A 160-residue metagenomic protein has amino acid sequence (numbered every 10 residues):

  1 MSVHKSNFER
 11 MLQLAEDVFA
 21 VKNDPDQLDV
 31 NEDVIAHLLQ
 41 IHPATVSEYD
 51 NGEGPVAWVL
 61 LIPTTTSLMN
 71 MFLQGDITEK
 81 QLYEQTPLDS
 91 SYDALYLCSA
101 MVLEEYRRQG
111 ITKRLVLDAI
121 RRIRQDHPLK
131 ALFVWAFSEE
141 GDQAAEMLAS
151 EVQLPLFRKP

Functional and structural regions predicted by a protein language model:
M1-V56, L60-T65: Short amphipathic alpha-helix that is part of the acyltransferase structural core
A15-F19, A119-H127, A145-V152: Hydrophobic, Leu/Ile/Phe/Ala-enriched alpha-helical segments that form helix-helix packing faces
Q40-I41, D89-S90, Q125-P128: Flexible, charged surface loops at secondary-structure boundaries
L60-L95, S99: Conserved acyl-donor/pantetheine-binding loop and adjacent beta-alpha core of acyl/acetyltransferases and related
S67-M69, V152-L156: Short, surface-exposed linear segments at secondary-structure transitions and domain or protein termini
A94-L97, I123-S138: Conserved GNAT acetyl-CoA-binding A-motif
L97-V102, R108-R122: Conserved acetyl-CoA-binding loop-helix of GNAT-fold acetyltransferases
V102-R107, L132-M147, P155-P160: Conserved beta-strand-loop-alpha-helix junction that forms the acyl-donor binding cleft
